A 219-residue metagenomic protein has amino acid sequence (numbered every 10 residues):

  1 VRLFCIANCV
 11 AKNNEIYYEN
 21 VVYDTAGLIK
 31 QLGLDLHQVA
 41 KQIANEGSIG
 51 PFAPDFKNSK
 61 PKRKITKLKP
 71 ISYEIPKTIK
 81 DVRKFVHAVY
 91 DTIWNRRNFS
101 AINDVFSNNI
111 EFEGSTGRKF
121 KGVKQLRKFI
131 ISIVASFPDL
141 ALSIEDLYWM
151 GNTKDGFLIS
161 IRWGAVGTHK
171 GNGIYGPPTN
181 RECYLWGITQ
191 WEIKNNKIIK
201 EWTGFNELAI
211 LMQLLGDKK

Functional and structural regions predicted by a protein language model:
V1-K219: C-terminal and inter-domain tail/linker signature
